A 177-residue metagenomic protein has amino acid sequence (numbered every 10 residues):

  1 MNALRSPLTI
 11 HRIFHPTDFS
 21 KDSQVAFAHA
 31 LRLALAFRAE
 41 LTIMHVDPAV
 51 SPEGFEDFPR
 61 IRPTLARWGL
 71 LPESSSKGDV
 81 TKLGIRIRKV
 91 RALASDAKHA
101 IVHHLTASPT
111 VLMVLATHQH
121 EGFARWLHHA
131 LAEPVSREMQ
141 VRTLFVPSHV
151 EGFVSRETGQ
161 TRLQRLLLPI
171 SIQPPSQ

Functional and structural regions predicted by a protein language model:
M1-L4, R32, V102-S155: Gly/Ser-rich helix-loop-strand patches that form or flank binding pockets for ribonucleotide-derived cofactors
N2-R62, R162-Q177: Small/aliphatic-rich secondary-structure junction motif
A30, S76, I101: Aromatic/hydrophobic pocket-lining residues that form π-stacking "cages" and hydrophobic walls in ligand
V50-S51, F58, A97, G122 (+1 more regions): Generic structural signal for helix capping and beta-alpha/helix-loop junctions
R60-L71: A short acidic, glycine-rich active-site loop that binds or catalyzes chemistry on phosphate/adenosine moieties
V80-R88: A short helix-to-beta-strand connector/capping loop
V90-A100: Charged docking surfaces used in two-component/phosphorelay signaling
